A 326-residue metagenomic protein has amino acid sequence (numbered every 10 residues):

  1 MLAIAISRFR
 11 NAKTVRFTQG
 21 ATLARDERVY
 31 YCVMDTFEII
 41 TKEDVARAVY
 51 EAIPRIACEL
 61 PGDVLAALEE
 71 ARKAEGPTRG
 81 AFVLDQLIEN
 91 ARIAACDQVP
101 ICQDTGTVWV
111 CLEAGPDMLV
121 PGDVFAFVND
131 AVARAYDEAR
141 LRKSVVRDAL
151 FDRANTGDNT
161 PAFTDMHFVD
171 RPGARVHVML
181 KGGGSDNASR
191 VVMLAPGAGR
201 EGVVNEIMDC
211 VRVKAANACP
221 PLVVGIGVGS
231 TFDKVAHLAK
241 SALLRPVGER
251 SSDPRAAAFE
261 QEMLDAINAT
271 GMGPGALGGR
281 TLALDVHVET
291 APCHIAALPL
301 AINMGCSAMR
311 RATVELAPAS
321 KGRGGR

Functional and structural regions predicted by a protein language model:
M1-N11: Extreme N-terminal basic, low-complexity initiation segments that serve as generic localization/processing leaders
L2, R28-Y30: Short, intrinsically disordered or compositionally biased N-terminal tails of bacterial proteins
I6-R8, F17, Y31: Intrinsic disorder/low-complexity segments, especially N-terminal tails and targeting/processing regions
K13, Q19-T22: Short, low-complexity, charge-dense intrinsically disordered segments
G20, Y30-R326: Non-transmembrane, aqueous-exposed alpha-helical and coiled segments at domain scale
